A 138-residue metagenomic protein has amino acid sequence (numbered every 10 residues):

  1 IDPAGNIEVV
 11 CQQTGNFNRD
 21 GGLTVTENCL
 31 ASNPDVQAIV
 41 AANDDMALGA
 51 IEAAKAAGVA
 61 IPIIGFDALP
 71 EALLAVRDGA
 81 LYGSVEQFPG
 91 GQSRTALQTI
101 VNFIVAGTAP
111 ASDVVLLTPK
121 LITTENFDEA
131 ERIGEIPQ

Functional and structural regions predicted by a protein language model:
I1-Q138: A residue-level marker of the well-folded mature domains of exported/periplasmic proteins
